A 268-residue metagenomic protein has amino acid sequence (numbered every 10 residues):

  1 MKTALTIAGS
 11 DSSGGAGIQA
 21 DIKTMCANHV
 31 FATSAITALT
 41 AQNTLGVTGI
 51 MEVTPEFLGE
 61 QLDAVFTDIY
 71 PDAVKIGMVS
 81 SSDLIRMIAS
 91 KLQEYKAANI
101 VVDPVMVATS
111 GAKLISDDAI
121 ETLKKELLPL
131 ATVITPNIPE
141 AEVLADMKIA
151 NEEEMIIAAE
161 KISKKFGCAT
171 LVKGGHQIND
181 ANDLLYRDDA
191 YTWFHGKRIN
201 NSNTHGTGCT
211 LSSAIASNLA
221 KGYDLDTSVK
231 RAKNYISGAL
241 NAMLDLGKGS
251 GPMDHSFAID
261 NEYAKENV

Functional and structural regions predicted by a protein language model:
T3-T6, C26-V102, M106-T109: Conserved N-terminal subdomain of the carbohydrate kinase-like
I7-S13, Y191-H205: Short pre-catalytic strand/loop immediately N-terminal to key active-site residues, enriched for Gly-Thr
G14-V30: N-terminal basic/disordered segments at the start of proteins
Q19, E142-V143, N201-L225: Short, small-residue alpha-helix embedded
H29-T33, T192, N218-A232: Phosphate-handling active-site elements
E52, D226-V268: Charged C-terminal helix
R86-Y95, C168, N182, A190 (+1 more regions): Nucleotide and nucleotide-moiety/phosphate-recognizing core
D117-Y191: Conserved phosphate/ATP/ADP-binding segment of small-molecule kinases
